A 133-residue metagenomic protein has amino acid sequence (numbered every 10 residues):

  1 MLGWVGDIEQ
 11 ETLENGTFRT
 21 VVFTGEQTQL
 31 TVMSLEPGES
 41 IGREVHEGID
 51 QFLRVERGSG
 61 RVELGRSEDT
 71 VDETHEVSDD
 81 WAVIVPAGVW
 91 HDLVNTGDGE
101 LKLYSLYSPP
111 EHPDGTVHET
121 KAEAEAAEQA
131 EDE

Functional and structural regions predicted by a protein language model:
M1-T31, G42, T74-S78, E119-E133: A short, N-terminal "cap"/entry segment at the start of jelly-roll beta-barrel domains of the cupin/DSBH fold
T31-E47: Conserved short histidine dyad/triad with adjacent acidic residue
S40, E63-G65, V71: Compact, glycine-rich, soluble single-domain proteins
G48-G65: Glycine- and acidic-residue-biased ligand/ion/polar-headgroup-sensing regions
S67-A87: Short acidic-glycine-tyrosine-enriched beta hairpin
S78-D79, A87-P113: Ligand-binding loop in jelly-roll beta-barrel domains
